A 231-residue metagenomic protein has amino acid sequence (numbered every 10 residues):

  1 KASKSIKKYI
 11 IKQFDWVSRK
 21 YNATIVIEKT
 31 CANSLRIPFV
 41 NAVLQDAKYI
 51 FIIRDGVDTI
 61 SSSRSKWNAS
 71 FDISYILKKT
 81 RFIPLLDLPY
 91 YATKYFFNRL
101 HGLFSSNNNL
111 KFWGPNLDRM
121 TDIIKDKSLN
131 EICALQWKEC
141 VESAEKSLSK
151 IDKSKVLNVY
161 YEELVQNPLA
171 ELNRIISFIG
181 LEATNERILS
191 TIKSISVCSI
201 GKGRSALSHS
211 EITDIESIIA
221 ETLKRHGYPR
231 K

Functional and structural regions predicted by a protein language model:
K1-S74, I132, Q136-K153, L157: PAPS-dependent sulfotransferase catalytic domain
D72-L77, P89-K231: PAPS-dependent sulfotransferases, especially Golgi type II membrane carbohydrate sulfotransferases
K79-T80, P84-L86: Extended amphipathic alpha-helical interaction segments
